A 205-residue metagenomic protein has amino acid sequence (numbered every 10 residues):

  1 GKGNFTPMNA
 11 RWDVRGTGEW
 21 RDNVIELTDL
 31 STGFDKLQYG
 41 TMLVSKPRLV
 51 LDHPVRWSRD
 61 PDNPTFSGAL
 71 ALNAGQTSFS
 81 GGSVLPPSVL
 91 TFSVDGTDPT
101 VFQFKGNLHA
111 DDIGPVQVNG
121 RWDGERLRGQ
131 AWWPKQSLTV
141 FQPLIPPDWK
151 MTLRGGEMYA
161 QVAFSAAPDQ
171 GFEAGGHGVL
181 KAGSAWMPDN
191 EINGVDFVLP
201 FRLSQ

Functional and structural regions predicted by a protein language model:
G1-M187, V195-Q205: Extended amphipathic, helix-rich lipid-handling scaffolds
